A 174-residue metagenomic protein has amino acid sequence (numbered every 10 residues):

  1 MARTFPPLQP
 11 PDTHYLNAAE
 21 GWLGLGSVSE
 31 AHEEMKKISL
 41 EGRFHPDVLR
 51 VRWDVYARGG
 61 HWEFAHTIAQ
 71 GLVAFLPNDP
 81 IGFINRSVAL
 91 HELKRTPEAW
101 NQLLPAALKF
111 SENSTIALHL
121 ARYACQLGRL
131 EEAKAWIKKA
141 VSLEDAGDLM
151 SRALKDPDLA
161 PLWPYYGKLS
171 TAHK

Functional and structural regions predicted by a protein language model:
M1-H14, G42: TPR-adjacent "capping" and linker segments in tetratricopeptide-repeat scaffold/adaptor proteins
M1-R3, G147-K174: Terminal, low-structured helical/coil segments at or just beyond the last alpha-helical repeat
T4, K37-I38, G71-L72, P105-A107 (+1 more regions): Canonical positions in the second alpha-helix
Q9, R43, P77, S111-E112 (+1 more regions): Short coil turns that delineate tetratricopeptide repeat
G24-L25, R58, E92, Q126: Register position in tetratricopeptide repeats
D47-T115: Alpha-helical adaptor scaffolds
C125-D148, S170, K174: TPR/TPR-like (Sel1-like) alpha-helical repeat modules
